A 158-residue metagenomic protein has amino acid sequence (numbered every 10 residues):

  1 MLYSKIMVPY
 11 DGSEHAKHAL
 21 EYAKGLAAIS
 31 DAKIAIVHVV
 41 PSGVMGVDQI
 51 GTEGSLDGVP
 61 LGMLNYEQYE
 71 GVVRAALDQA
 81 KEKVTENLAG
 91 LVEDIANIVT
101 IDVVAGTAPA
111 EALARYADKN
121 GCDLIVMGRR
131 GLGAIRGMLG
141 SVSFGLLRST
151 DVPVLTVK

Functional and structural regions predicted by a protein language model:
M1, E82, E86-I125: Structural beta-alpha unit
L2-Y66, E93: Small/aliphatic-rich secondary-structure junction motif
S4, D123, D151: Conserved acidic residues
A19, G46-Q49, E111-A114, G137-M138: Short, well-ordered secondary-structure micro-motifs
H38, G128-R130, K158: Short secondary-structure boundary segments
G51-S55, D118-K119, S143-G145: Short, hinge-like loop/turn segments at secondary-structure boundaries
L61-A76, V99: Short glycine/proline- and acidic residue-enriched helix-loop micro-motifs that form flexible lids or anion-recognition
L124-G145: Glycine-rich, Arg-bearing micro-motifs that act as flexible, cationic patches
